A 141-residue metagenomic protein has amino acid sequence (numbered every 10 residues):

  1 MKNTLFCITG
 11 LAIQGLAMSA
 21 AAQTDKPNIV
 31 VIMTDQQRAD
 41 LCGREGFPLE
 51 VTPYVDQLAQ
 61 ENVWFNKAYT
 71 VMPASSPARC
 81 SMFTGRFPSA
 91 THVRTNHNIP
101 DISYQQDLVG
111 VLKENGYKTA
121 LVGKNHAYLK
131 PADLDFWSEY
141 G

Functional and structural regions predicted by a protein language model:
K2-I8, M18-G141: Formylglycine-dependent sulfatase
L11-A12: Repetitive helical segments and hydrophobic/amphipathic motifs
